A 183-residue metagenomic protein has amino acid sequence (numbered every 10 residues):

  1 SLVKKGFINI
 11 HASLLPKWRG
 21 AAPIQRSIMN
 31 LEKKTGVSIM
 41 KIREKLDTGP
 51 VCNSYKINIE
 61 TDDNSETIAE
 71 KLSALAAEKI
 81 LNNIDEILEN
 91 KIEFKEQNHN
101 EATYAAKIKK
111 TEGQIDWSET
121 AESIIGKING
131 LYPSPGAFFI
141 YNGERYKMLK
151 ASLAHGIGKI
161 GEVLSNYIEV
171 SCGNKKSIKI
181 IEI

Functional and structural regions predicted by a protein language model:
S1-Y104: Donor/substrate-binding cores of folate-linked one-carbon enzymes
R19, K107-K110, K127, R145: Basic side chains
M29, R43, A105-K107, F138 (+2 more regions): Short secondary-structure boundary/capping segments
K33-G36, D47-T48, N53, K109-T111 (+4 more regions): A generic structural signal for well-ordered coil/turn residues at beta-strand boundaries that shape enzyme active-site
A106-E119: Acyl-group handling in specialized metabolite and lipid biosynthesis
S118-I183: An anion-binding loop in the catalytic cleft
